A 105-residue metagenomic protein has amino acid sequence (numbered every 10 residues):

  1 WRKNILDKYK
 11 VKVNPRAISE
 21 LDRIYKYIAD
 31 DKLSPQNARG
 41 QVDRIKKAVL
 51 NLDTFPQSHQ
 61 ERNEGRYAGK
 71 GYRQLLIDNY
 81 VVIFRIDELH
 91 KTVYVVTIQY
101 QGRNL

Functional and structural regions predicted by a protein language model:
W1-N4, K32, R73-L105: Enriched for short, Lys/Arg-rich terminal
W1-R66, G71: Basic, Lys/Arg-enriched alpha-helical interface segments
